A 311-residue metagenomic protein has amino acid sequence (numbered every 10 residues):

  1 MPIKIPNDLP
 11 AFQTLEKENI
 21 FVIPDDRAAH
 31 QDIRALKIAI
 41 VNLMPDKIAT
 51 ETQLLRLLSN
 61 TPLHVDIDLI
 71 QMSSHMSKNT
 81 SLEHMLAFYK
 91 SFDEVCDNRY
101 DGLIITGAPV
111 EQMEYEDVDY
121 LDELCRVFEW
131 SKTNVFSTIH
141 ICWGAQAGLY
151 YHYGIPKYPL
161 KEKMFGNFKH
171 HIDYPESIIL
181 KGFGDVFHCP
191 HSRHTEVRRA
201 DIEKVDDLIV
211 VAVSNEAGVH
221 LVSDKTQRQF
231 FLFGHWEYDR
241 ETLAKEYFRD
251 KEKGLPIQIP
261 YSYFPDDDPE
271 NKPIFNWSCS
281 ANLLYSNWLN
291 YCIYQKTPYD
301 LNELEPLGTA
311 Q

Functional and structural regions predicted by a protein language model:
M1-S74, Y89, D93-V95, R99 (+1 more regions): Amide-donor transfer/coupling interface in amidating biosynthetic enzymes
Q53-L55, H84, D117-Y120, Y153-P156 (+2 more regions): Short, glycine/charged-enriched secondary-structure capping and boundary segments
S73-L86: N-terminal beta-loop-helix "entrance" segment that forms/cooperates in small-molecule cofactor or anionic ligand
M85, Y89-F92, Y115: Helical hinge/lid and interdomain linker segments adjacent to catalytic or ligand-binding clefts that mediate domain
I105-Y174: Cysteine-nucleophile active-site neighborhood
